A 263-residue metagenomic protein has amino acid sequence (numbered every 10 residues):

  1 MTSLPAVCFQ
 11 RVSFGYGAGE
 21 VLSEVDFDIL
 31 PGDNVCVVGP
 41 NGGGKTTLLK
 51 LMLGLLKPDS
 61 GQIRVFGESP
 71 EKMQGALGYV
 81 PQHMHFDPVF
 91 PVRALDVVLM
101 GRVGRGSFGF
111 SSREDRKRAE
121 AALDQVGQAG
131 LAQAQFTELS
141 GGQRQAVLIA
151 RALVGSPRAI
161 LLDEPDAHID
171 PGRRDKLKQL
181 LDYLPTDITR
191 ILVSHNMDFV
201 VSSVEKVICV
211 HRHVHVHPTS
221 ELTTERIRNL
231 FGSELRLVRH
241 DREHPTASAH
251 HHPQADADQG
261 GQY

Functional and structural regions predicted by a protein language model:
L53: Helix-to-loop junction immediately C-terminal to a conserved catalytic motif
G61-G75: Conserved ABC transporter NBD signature motif
L99, R113-L131: Conserved ABC ATPase "signature" region
Q135-L139, Q143: Conserved ABC ATPase signature
I160-E164: Catalytic Walker B motif of ABC-type/P-loop ATPase nucleotide-binding domains
E205-S220: H-loop (His-switch) and adjacent beta-strand-loop-beta switch element of ABC-type ATPase nucleotide-binding domains
T223-Y263: ABC ATPase nucleotide-binding domains
